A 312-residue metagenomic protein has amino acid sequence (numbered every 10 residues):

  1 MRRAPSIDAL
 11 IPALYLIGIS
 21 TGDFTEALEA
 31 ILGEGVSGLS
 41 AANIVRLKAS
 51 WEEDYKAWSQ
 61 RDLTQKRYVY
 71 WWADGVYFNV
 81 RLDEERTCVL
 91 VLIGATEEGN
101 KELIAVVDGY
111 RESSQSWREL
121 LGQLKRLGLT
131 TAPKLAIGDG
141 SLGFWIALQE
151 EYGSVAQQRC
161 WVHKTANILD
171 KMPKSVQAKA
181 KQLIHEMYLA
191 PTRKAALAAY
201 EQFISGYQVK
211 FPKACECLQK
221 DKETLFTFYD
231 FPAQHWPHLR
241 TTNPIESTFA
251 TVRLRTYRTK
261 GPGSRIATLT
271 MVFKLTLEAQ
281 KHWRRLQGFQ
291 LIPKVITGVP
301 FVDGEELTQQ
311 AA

Functional and structural regions predicted by a protein language model:
M1-S6, A27, I31-G138, L142 (+3 more regions): RNase H-like nuclease fold core
S6-G18: Short, amphipathic alpha-helical "recognition" segments used to contact nucleic acids or chromatin
I7-D8, W117, W161, A180 (+1 more regions): N-terminal alpha-helical segment
G18-E29: Short, charged amphipathic recognition helices of the HTH superfamily and cognate SANT/SANTA-like modules
A30, E186-A312: Acidic/histidine-rich catalytic cores and adjacent linkers of DNA breakage/strand-transfer/modification proteins
R86, L169-Q182: Short, surface-exposed amphipathic charged segments that create phosphate/polyanion-binding patches used for binding
Y152-D170: Inter-helix linker motif
